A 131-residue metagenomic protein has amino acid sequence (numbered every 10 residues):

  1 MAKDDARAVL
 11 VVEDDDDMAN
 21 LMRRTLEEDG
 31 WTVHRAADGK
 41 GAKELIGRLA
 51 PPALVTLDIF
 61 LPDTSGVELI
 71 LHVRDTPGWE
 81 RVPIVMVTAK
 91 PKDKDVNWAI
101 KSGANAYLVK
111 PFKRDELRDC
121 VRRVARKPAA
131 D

Functional and structural regions predicted by a protein language model:
M1-L10, D115-D131: Non-catalytic signal-transmission and effector/linker regions of two-component phosphorelay proteins
E13: Conserved acidic carboxylate
A19, P62, E80, K92 (+1 more regions): The feature encodes the CheY-like receiver
N20-E28: Charged docking surfaces used in two-component/phosphorelay signaling
D38-G41, S65-E68: Acidic catalytic/metal-coordinating carboxylates
A50-T56, L61: Active-site beta3 strand of CheY-like receiver
E68, P91-A106, D119: Alpha4 helix (beta4-alpha4-beta5 surface) of REC/receiver domains from two-component response regulators
